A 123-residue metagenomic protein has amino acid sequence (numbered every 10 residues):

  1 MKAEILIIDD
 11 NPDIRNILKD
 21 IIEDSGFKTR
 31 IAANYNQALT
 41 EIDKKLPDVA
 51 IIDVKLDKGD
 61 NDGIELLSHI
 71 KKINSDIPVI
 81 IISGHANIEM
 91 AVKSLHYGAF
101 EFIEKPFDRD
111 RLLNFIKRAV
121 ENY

Functional and structural regions predicted by a protein language model:
P12-R30: Two-component/phosphorelay signaling modules centered on CheY-like receiver
G26-Y35, E41: Short hydrophobic/Thr-rich beta-strand motif most characteristic of the beta2 strand and flanking loop of CheY-like
T40, D62-D76: Short amphipathic alpha-helix used as the core "switch/output" element in two-component signaling
K45-L56: Active-site beta3 strand of CheY-like receiver
F107-K117: C-terminal output helix
K117-Y123: The C-terminal output helix
